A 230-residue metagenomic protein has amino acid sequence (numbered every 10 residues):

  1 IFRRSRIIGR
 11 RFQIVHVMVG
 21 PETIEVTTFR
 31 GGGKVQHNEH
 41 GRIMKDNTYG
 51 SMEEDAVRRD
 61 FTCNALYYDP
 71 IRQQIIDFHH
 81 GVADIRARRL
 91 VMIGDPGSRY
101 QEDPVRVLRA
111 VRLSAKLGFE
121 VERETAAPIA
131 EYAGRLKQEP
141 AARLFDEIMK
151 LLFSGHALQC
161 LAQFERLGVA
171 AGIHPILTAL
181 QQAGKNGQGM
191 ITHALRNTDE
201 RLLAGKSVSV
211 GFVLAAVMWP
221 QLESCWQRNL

Functional and structural regions predicted by a protein language model:
I1-L230: Catalytic cores of the polymerase beta-like nucleotidyltransferase superfamily and closely associated nucleotide
